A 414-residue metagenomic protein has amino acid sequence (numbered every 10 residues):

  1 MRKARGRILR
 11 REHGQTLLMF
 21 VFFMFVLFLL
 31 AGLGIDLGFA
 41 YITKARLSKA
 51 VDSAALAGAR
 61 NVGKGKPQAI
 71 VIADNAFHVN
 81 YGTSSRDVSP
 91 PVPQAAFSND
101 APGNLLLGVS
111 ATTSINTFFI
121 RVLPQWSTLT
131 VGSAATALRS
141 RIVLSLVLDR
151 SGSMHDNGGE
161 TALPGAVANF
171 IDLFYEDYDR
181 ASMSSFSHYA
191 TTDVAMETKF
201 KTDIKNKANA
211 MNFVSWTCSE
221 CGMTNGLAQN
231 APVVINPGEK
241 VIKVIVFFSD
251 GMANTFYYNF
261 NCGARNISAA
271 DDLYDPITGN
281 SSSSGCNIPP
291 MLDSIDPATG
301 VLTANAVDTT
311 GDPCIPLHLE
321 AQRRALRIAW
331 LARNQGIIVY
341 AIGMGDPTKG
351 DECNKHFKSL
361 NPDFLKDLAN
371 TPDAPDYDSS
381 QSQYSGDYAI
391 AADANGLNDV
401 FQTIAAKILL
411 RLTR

Functional and structural regions predicted by a protein language model:
M1-H13, L18: N-terminal leader/signal peptides at the extreme start of proteins
R2, G38-R414: P/S/T/G-enriched low-complexity
E12, L30, S249: Short glycine/serine/threonine-biased micro-segments
H13-L18, F22, W126-L129, A135: Short, motif-level signal for alpha-helix interfacial/capping segments enriched in acidic residues and aromatics/proline
L18-I35, A45, K49: Alpha-helical hydrophobic helix detector
